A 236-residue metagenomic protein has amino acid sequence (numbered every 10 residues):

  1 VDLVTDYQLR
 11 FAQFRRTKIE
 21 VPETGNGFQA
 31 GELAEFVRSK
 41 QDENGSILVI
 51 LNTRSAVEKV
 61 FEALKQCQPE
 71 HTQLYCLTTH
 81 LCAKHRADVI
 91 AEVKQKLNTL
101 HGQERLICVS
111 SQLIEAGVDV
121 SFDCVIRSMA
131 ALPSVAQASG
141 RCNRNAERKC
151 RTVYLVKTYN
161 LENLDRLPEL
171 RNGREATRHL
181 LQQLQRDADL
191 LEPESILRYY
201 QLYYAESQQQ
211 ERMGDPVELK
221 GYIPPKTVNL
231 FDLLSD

Functional and structural regions predicted by a protein language model:
V1-K40: Interdomain hinge/linker at the junction between the two RecA-like core domains of SF2 helicases
A12, T17, T79, S111-Q112 (+1 more regions): Flexible, active-site-adjacent loop/turn segments at secondary-structure boundaries
F14-T17, E70-T72, E104: A short helix-to-beta-strand connector/capping loop
G31-I50, S55, K59-A87, Q95 (+3 more regions): C-terminal helicase lobe and adjacent C-terminal extensions/tails of nucleic-acid helicase motors
V37-R38, L97-T99, E115-A116: Short, flexible, glycine/charge-rich loop motifs used to bind or transfer phosphoryl groups or to couple energy/partner
D42-G45, G102-E104, D119-S121, K149: Short, well-ordered loop/turn elements at secondary-structure boundaries
C82-S111: Conserved helicase ATPase core of P-loop NTP-dependent helicases/translocases
I107-S121, Q137-N145: SF2 helicase motor core recognition
